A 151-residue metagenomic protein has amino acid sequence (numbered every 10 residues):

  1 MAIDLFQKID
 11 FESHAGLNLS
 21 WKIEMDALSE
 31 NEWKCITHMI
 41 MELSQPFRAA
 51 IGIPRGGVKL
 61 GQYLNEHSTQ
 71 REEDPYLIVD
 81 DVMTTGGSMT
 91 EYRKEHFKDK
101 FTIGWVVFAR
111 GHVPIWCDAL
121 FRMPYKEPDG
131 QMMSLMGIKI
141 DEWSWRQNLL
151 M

Functional and structural regions predicted by a protein language model:
M1-M151: PRPP-associated nucleotide enzymes
